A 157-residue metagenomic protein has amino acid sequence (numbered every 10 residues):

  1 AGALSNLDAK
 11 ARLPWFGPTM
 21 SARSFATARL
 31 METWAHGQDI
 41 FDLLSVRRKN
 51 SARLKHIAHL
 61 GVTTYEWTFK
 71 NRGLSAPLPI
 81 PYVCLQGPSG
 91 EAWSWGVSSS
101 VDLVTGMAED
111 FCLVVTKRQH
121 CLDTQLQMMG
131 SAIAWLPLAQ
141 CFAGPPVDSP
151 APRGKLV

Functional and structural regions predicted by a protein language model:
G2-V157: Structured surface interface patches that mediate subunit assembly and partner/cofactor docking
